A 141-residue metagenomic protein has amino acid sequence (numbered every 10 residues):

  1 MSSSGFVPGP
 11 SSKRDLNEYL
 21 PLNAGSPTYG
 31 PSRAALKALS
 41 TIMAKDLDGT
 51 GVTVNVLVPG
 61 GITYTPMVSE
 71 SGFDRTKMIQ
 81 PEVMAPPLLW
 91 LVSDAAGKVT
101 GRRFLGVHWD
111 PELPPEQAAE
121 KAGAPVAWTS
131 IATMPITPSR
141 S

Functional and structural regions predicted by a protein language model:
M1-G49, G61-T65: Catalytic loop of short-chain dehydrogenase/reductase
S3, T53-G60, L105: Conserved SDR Rossmann-fold cofactor-binding beta-strand/turn motif
L16, T41, S71-G72, E112: Amphipathic, positively biased hydrophobic alpha-helical segments used for protein targeting and membrane insertion
P21, G72-F73: Short, flexible/disordered intra-domain loops and linkers
M43, L47, S71, A95: Active-site catalytic pocket residues across diverse enzymes, especially alpha/beta-hydrolases
V56, F73-S141: C-terminal helical subdomain
